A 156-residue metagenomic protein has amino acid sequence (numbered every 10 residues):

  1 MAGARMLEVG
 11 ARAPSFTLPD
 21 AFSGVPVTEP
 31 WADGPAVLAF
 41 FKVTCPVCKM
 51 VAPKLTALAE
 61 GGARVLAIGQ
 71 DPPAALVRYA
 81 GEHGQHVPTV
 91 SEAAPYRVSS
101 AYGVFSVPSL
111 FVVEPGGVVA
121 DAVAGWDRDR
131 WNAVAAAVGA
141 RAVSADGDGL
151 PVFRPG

Functional and structural regions predicted by a protein language model:
M1-A36, M50-P53, E60-R64, P72 (+4 more regions): Non-globular targeting/processing and membrane-anchoring segments
L18-P19, P88-A94: Short acidic-hydrophobic, aromatic-tinged amphipathic segments that line or gate anion-handling sites
F40-C45, Q70: Aromatic-flanked redox-active Cys/Sec active sites in thiol-based oxidoreductases, especially the WC-centered
F41, E114-P115: A cytosolic small-molecule/anion-sensing beta-strand core signal
C45-C48, L110: The canonical Cys-X-X-Cys-His
V65-Q70, V90: Short, hydrophobic beta-strand segments that form beta-sheet elements in well-ordered domains
I68, V112-V113: Short hydrophobic alpha-helical segments used for membrane anchoring or interfacial signaling
P72, A94-P95: A generic "binding-loop/recognition-motif" signal
